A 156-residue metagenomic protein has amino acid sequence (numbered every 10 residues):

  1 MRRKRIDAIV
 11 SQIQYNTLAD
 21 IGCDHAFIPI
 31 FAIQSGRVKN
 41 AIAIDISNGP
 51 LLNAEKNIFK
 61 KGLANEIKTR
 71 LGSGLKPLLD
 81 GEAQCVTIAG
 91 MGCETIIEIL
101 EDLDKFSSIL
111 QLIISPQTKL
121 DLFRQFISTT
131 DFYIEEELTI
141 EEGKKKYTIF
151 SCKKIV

Functional and structural regions predicted by a protein language model:
M1-N16, I30-F31, N48: S-adenosyl-L-methionine
R2-R5, K76-P77, E82, E94-V156: Class I S-adenosyl-L-methionine
Y15-D24: Conserved class I S-adenosyl-L-methionine
H25-R37: Conserved SAM-binding loop of SAM-dependent methyltransferases across substrates and taxa, primarily the Class I
S35-R37, F59-A64, K105-S107: Short helix-capping segments at alpha-helix termini
N40-D45: Conserved SAM-binding motif I beta-strand of class I
L52-D80: S-adenosyl-L-methionine
A83-G90: Short SAM/SAH-binding signature in class I
